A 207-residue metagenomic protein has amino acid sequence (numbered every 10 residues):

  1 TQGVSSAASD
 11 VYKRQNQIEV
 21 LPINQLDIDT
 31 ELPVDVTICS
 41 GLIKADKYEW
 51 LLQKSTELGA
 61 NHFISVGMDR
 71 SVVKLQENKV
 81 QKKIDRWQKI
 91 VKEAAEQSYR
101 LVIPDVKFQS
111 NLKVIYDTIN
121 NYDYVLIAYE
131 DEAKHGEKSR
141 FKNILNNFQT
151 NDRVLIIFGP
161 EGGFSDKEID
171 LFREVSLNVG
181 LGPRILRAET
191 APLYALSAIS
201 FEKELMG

Functional and structural regions predicted by a protein language model:
T1-A8, Y12: Single conserved hydrophobic/aromatic residue that forms the stacking wall/gate of nucleotide- or nucleobase-binding
R14-I23: Short, solvent-exposed secondary-structure boundary/capping segments
I23-I127: RNA substrate-binding interface of SAM-dependent RNA methyltransferases
S40-G41, P104, E161, R184 (+1 more regions): Glycine- and other small-residue-rich loops at beta-strand/loop junctions that grip anionic moieties
K54-L58, K142-N147, L171-E174, A195: Short, solvent-exposed amphipathic alpha-helical segments in soluble enzyme and RNA/protein-processing domains
K107-N111, E132, T190: Short beta->alpha linker loops
V125-G163, K167-I169, L177-G180: Active-site/ligand-binding-proximal alpha/beta "capping" segment
D166-G207: Structured adenosyl-cofactor binding patch, chiefly the S-adenosyl-L-methionine
